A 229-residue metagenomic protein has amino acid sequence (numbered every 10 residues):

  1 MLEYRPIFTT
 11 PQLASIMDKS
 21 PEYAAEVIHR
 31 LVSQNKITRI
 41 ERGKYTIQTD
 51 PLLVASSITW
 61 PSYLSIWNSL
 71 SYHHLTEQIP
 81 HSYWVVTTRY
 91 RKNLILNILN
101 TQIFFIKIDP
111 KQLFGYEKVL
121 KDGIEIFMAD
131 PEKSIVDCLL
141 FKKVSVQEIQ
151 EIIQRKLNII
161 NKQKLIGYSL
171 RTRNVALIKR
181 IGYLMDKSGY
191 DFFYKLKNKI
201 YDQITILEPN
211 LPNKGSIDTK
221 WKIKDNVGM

Functional and structural regions predicted by a protein language model:
M1-L2, Y72, M229: FIC/Doc superfamily catalytic core
M1-W67, N158-L165, T172-R173, I178: Short beta-edge/loop segments at beta->alpha junctions of small alpha/beta modules that act as binding/recognition
D18, K36, H74, L140-K143: Hydrophobic/aromatic-lined pockets within catalytic cores
K36-E41, K107-Q112, I153: Short, compositionally biased low-complexity segments
W60-S82: Accessory alpha/beta interaction modules
L75-E132: Exposed, interaction-prone assembly regions rather than primary DNA-binding/catalytic cores
E117-M229: Hydrophobic alpha-helical interaction segments
